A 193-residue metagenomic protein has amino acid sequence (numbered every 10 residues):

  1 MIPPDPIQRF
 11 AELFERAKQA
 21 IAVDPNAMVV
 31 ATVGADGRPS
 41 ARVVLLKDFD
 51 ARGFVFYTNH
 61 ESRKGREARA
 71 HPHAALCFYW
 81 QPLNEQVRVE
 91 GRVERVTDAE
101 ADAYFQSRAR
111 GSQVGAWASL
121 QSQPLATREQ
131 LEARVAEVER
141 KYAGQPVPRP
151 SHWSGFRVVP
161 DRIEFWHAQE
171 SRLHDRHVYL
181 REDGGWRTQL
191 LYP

Functional and structural regions predicted by a protein language model:
M1-P193: Binding-site signature for planar aromatic cofactors or substrates
